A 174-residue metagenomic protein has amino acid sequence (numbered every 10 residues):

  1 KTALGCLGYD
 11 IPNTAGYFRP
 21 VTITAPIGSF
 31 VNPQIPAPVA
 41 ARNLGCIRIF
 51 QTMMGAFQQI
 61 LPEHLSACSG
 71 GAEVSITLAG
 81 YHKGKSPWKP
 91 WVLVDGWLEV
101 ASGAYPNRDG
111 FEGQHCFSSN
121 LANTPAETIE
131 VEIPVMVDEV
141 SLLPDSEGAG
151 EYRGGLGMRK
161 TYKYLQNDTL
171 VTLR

Functional and structural regions predicted by a protein language model:
K1-R174: Glycine/proline-enriched, intrinsically flexible loops and inter-domain linkers
